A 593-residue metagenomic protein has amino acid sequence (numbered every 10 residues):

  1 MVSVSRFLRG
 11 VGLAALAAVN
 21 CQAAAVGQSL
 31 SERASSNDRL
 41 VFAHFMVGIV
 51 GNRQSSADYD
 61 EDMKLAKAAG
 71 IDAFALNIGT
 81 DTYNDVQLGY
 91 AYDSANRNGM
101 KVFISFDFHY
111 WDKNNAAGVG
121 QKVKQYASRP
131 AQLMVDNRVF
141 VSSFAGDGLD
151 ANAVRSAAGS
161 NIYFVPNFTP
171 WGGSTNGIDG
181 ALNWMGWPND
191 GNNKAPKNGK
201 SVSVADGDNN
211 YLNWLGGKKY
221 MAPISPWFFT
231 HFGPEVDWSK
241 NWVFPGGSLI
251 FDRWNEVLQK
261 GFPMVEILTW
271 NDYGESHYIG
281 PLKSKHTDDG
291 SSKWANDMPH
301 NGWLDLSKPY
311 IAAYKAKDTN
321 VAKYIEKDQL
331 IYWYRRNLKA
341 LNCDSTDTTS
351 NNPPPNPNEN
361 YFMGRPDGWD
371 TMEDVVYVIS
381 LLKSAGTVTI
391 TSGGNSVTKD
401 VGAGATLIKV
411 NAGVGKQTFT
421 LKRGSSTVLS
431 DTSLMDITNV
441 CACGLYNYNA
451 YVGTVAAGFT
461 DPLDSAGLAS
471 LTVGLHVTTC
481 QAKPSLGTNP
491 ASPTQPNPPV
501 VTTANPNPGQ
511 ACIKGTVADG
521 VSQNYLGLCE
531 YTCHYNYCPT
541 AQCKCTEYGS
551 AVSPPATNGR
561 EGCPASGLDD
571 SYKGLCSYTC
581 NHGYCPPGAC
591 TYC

Functional and structural regions predicted by a protein language model:
M1-S29: Fungal secretory targeting signals
A18-C21, S284, Y548: Hydrophobic alpha-helical membrane context
G27-V376, S384-A405, N411-T427, D431-P490: Glycan-processing catalytic domains of CAZymes
T472-N505, N536, G583: Fungal extracellular serine/threonine-rich, low-complexity, intrinsically disordered "mucin-like" regions of secreted
P499-C593: Trp/Gly-enriched beta-strand/coil motifs that build multi-repeat beta-propeller-like domains and related W-rich binding
